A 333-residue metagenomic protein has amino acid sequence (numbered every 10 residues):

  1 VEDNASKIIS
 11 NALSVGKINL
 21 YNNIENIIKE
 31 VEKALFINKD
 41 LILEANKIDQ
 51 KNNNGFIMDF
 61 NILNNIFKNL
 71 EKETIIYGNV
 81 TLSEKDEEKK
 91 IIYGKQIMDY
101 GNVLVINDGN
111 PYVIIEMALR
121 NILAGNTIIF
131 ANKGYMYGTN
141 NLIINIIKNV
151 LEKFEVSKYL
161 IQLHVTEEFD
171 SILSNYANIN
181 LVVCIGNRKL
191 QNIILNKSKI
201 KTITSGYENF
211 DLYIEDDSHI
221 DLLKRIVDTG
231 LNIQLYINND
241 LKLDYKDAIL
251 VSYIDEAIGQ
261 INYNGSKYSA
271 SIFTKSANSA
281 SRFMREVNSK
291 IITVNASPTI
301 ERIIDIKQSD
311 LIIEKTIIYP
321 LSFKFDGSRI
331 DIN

Functional and structural regions predicted by a protein language model:
V1-D3, S14, N26-K29, K224-N333: Conserved C-terminal structural/oligomerization subdomain of aldehyde/semialdehyde dehydrogenase
V1-G94: N-terminal Rossmann-like NAD(P)+-binding subdomain of aldehyde/semialdehyde dehydrogenases
K33-I37, L123, I146-E155, R188-D244 (+2 more regions): ALDH superfamily catalytic-core signature
Y77, T81-V150, F154, Q191 (+2 more regions): Conserved small-residue-rich beta-alpha loop and adjacent elements that most often cradle the phosphate/pyrophosphate
E88-K95, I161-N180: A structured beta-alpha segment of the ubiquitous adenosine-cofactor-binding alpha/beta core
R120-N121, I193-I194, Q260, F283: Hydrophobic/aromatic ligand-binding patch that stacks against planar heteroaromatic rings of cofactors or nucleotides
A124, N178, K197-S198, V287-N288: Short, structured coil segments at secondary-structure junctions
T127-A131, V183, T202-T204, D211-L212 (+2 more regions): Short hydrophobic alpha-helical runs that function as membrane-insertion/retention elements
